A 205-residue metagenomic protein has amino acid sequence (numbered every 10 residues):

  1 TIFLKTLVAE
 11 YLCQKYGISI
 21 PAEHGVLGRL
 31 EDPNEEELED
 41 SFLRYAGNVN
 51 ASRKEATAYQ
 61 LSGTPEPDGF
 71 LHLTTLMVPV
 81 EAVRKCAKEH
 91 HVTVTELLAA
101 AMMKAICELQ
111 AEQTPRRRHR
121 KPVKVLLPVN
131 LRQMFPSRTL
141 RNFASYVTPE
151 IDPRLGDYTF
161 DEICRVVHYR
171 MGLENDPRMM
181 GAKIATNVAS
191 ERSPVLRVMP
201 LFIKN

Functional and structural regions predicted by a protein language model:
T1, G28-E31, P79, T93 (+3 more regions): Alpha-helix initiation/capping motif
I2, T93, L97, Y158-E162 (+1 more regions): Generic recognition of stable, solvent-exposed alpha-helical segments in well-folded globular domains
I2-K85: Non-catalytic, low-complexity flexible loops and terminal extensions
L7-I18, M102-Q113, M171, N175: A generic secondary-structure signal for well-formed alpha-helical elements
Q14, V49-S52, H90, V94 (+2 more regions): Short secondary-structure junctions and interdomain/linker hinges
S41-N48, C86, I163-V166, R170 (+1 more regions): Residues that form generic nucleotide/phosphate-binding pockets
Q60-L131: Gly/Ser/Thr-rich phosphate-binding loops and adjoining beta-strand/alpha-helix segments that form adenosine-phosphate
T75, E108-N205: Acyl-thioester-dependent acyl-group transfer interface
